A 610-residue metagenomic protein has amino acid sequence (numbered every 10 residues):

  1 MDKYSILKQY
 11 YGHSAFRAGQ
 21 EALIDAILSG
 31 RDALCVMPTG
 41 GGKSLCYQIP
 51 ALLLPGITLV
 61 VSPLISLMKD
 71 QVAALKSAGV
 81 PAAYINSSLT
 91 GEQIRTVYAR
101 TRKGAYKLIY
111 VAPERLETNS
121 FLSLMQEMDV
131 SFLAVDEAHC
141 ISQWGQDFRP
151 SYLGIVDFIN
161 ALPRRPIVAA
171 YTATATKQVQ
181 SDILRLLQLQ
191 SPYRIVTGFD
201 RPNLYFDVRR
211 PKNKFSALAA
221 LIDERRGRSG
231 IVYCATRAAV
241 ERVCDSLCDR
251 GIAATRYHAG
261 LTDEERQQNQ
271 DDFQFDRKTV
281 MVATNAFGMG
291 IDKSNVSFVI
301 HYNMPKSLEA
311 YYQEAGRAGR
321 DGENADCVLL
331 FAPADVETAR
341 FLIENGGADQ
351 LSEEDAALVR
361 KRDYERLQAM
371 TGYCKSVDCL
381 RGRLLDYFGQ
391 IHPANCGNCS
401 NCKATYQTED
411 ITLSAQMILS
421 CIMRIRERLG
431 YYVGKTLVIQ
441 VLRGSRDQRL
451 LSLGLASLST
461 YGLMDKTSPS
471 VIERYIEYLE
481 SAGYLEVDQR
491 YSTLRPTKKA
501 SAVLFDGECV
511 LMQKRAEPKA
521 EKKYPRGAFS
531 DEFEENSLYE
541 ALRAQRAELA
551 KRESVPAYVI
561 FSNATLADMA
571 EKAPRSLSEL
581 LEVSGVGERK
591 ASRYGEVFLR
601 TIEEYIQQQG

Functional and structural regions predicted by a protein language model:
M1, E337-T338, L351-E353, R362-Y364 (+2 more regions): Accessory DNA-binding and partner-docking regions appended to nucleic-acid-acting proteins, especially the terminal
M1-Y10, S14-A18, A22-S44, A51-L54 (+4 more regions): Helicase motor core with emphasis on the C-terminal RecA-like subdomain
I27, I222, F273, C374 (+2 more regions): Short helix-to-turn junction characteristic of helix-turn-helix DNA-binding domains, especially the helix
R164, R226, V377, Y431 (+1 more regions): Flexible coil/turn residues that form the inter-helical turn or adjacent wing/linker of helix-turn-helix
L358-F388: Short, charged low-complexity linear segments at domain edges
